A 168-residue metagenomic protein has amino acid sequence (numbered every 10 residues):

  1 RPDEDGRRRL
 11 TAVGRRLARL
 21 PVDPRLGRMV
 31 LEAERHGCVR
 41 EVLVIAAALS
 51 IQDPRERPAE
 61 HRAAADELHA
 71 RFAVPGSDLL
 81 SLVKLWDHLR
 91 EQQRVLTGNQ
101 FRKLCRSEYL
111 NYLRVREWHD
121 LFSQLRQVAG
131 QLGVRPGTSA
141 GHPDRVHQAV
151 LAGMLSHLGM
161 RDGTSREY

Functional and structural regions predicted by a protein language model:
R1-Y168: Second RecA-like catalytic domain
